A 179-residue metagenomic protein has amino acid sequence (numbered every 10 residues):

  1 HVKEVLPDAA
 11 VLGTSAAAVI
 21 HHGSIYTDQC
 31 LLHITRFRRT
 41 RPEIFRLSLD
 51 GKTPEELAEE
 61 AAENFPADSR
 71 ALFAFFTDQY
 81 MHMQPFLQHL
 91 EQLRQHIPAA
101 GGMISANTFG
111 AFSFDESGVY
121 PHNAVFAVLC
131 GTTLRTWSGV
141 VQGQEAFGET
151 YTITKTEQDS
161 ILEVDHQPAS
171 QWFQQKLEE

Functional and structural regions predicted by a protein language model:
H1-V5, A9-A10, T14-E179: Small-residue-enriched flexible segments
